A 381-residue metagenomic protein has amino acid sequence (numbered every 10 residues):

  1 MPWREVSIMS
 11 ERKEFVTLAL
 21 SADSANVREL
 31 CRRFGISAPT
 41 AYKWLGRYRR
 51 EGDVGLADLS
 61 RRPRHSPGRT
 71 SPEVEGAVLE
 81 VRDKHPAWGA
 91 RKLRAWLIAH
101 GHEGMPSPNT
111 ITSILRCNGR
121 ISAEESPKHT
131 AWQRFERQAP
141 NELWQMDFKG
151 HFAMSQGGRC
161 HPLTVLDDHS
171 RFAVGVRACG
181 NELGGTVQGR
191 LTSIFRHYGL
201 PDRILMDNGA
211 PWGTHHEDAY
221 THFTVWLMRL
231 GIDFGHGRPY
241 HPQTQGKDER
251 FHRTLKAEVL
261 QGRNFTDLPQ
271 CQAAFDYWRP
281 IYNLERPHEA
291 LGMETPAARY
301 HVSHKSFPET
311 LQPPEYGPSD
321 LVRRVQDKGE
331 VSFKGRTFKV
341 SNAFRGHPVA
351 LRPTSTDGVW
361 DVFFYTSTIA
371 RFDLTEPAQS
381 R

Functional and structural regions predicted by a protein language model:
S7-A25, E75-K84: Short, amphipathic alpha-helical "recognition" segments used to contact nucleic acids or chromatin
F15, L30, A41-W44, G52 (+15 more regions): Mobile genetic element proteins and their domesticated derivatives, centered on retroelements and DNA transposons
D53-H151, A210, T221, M293-H304: Basic, flexible linker segments flanking DNA-binding modules in nucleic acid-interacting mobile-element proteins
P72, N109, S113-A173, G180-D202 (+3 more regions): Mobile-element integrase/transposase regions, centering on the N-terminal DNA-binding/Zn-coordinating module
D147, L260-A274: Short, charged, surface-exposed loops that flank catalytic or proteolytic processing sites
M206-D207, W212-L230, F234-K256, P269-C271 (+2 more regions): RNase H-like two-metal-ion nuclease catalytic core shared by retroviral integrases and related mobile-element nucleases
N283-R381: C-terminal, beta-rich DNA-binding module of retroviral/retroelements integrases
